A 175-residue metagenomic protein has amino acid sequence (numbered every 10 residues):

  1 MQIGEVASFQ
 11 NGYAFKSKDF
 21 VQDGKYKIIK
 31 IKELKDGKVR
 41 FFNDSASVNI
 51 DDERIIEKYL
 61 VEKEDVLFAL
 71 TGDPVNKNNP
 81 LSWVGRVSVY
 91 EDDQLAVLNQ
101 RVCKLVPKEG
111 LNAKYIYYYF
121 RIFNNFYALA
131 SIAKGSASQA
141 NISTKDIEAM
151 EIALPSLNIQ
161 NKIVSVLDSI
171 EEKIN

Functional and structural regions predicted by a protein language model:
M1-Y13, A149-V164, D168-N175: Non-catalytic DNA-recognition/assembly elements of restriction-modification systems
G4-D19, K32-A69: Sequence-specific dsDNA recognition surfaces
K30, E57-R121: A short beta-sheet element
I31, I50, P107, I152-L154: Hydrophobic residues in beta-strands and at strand termini
G37-R40, K77-N78, K114, K162: Short helix/loop capping segments that flank catalytic or ligand/cofactor-binding pockets
V48, V84-V87, L129, I142: Short clusters of hydrophobic/aromatic residues that line enzyme substrate/ligand-binding pockets
L95-C103, L111, F126-A130, K134-N158: A short glycine-rich beta-alpha junction/loop motif
